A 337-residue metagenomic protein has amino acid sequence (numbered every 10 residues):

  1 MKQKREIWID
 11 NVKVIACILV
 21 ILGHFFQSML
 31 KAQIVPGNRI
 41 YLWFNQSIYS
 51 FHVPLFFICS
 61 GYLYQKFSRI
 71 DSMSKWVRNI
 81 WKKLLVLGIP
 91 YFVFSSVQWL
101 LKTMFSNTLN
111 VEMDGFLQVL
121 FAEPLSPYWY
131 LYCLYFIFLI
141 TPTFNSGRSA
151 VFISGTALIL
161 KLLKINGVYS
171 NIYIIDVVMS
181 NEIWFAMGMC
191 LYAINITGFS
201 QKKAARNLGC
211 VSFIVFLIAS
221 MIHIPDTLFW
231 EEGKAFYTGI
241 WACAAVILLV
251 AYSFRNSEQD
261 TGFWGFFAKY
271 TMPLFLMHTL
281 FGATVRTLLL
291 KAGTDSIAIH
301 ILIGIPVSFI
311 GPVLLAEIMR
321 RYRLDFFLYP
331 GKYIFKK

Functional and structural regions predicted by a protein language model:
M1-I159, A292-K337: Membrane-cytosol interface segments of multi-pass membrane proteins, especially ER/Golgi lipid-handling enzymes
I21-F25, S96, G155-V168, C210-P225 (+1 more regions): Aromatic-anchored segments of alpha-helical transmembrane domains
M29-I34, T103-T108, L163-N171, A219-F229 (+1 more regions): Juxtamembrane "helix-exit" motif on the non-cytosolic side of transmembrane helices
W43-V53, Q118-Y132, I165-M187, S220-V246: Interfacial loop-to-helix transition and helix-capping segments at the boundaries of transmembrane helices
Y64-S72, P142-G147, M187-F199, I222 (+2 more regions): Structural signal for the C-terminal ends of transmembrane alpha-helices and the immediately following loop
T108-F121, Y135-T143, K164-N171, T197-G198 (+2 more regions): Short juxtamembrane and helix-loop transition motifs at transmembrane-helix boundaries in membrane proteins
T143, R148-G155, G188, I194-L217: Hydrophobic alpha-helical segments of polytopic membrane proteins
G198-F266, Y270, L280-A283, L288 (+1 more regions): Alpha-helical transmembrane segments and terminal signal-anchor/GPI-anchor hydrophobic tails, characterized by long
